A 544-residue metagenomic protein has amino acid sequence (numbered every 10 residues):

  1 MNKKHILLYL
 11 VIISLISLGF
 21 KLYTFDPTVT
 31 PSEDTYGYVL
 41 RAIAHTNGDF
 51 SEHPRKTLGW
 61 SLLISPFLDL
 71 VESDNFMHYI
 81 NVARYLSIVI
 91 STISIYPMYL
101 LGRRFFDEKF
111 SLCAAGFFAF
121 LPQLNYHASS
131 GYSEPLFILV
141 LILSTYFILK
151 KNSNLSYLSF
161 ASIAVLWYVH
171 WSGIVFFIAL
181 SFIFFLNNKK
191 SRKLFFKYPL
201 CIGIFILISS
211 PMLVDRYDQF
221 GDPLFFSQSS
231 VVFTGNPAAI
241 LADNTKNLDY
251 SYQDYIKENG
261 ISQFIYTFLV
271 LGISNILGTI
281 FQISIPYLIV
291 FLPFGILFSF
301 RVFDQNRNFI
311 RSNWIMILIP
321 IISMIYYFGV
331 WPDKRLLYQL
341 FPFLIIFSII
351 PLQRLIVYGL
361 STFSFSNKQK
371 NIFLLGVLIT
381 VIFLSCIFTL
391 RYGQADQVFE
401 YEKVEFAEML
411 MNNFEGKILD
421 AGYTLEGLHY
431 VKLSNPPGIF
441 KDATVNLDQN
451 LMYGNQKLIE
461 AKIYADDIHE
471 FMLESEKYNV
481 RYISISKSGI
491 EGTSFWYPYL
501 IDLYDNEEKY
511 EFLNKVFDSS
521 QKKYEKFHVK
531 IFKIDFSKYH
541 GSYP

Functional and structural regions predicted by a protein language model:
F20, K197-P293: Membrane-lumen/periplasm interface segments of specific transmembrane helices in polyprenyl phosphate-linked
K21-L22, G173, P351-R354, L374-F399 (+1 more regions): Transmembrane alpha-helical segments
P27-L40, S51-P66, D74-N81, P135 (+2 more regions): Extracytoplasmic catalytic/substrate-binding loops of multi-pass membrane glycan-assembly enzymes
E33, K56-T57, Q123-L136, D333: Short acidic/glycine- and proline-prone juxtamembrane loop motifs at membrane-interface regions of multi-pass membrane
V39, H127-A128, E134, L166-V169 (+4 more regions): Hydrophobic/aromatic-rich transmembrane helices and adjacent perimembrane loops
N81-F105, L143: Transmembrane-helix motifs of polytopic, lipid-linked glycan transferases
Y96-M98, F185, Y266-F309, I317 (+2 more regions): Hydrophobic, aromatic-rich transmembrane alpha-helices and their immediate juxtamembrane boundary segments
E400, M411-L451, V480-G492: Short periplasmic/luminal acceptor-recognition loop of GT-C membrane glycosyltransferases, typified by
